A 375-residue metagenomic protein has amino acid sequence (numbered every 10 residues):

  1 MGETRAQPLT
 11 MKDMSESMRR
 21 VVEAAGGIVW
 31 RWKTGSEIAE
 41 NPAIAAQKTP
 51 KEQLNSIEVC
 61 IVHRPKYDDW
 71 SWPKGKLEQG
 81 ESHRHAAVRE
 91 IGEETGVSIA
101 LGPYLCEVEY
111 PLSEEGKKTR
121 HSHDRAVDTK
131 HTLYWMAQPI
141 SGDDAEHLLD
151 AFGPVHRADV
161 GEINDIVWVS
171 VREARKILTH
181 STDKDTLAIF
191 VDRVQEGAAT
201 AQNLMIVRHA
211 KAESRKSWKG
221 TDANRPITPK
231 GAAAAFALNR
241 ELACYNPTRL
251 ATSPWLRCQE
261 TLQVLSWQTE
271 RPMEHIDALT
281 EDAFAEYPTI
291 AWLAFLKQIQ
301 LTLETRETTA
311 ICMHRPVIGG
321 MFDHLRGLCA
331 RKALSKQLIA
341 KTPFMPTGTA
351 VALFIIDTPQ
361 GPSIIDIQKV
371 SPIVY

Functional and structural regions predicted by a protein language model:
T4-W72, M205-H209: N-terminal strand-loop-strand
V22-G26, K130-Y134, M345-A350: Short hydrophobic/aromatic beta-strand or adjacent loop that forms the aromatic wall/cage of a ligand/substrate-binding
A39, T49-A100, W218-R225: Conserved Nudix-box catalytic region and its N-terminal flanking loop in Nudix hydrolases and closely related
I61-Y67, G153-V160, I365-Y375: Short, solvent-exposed aromatic-acidic interface loops
G75, A199-Y287, G319, C329-K332 (+1 more regions): Active-site-proximal alpha-helix that buttresses catalytic centers in soluble enzyme cores
L77-P103, V108-T179: Unchanged
I166-A198: Short, structured interface segments
E196, L296-P359: Active-site-adjacent alpha-helix immediately C-terminal to a catalytic or transition-state-stabilizing loop
